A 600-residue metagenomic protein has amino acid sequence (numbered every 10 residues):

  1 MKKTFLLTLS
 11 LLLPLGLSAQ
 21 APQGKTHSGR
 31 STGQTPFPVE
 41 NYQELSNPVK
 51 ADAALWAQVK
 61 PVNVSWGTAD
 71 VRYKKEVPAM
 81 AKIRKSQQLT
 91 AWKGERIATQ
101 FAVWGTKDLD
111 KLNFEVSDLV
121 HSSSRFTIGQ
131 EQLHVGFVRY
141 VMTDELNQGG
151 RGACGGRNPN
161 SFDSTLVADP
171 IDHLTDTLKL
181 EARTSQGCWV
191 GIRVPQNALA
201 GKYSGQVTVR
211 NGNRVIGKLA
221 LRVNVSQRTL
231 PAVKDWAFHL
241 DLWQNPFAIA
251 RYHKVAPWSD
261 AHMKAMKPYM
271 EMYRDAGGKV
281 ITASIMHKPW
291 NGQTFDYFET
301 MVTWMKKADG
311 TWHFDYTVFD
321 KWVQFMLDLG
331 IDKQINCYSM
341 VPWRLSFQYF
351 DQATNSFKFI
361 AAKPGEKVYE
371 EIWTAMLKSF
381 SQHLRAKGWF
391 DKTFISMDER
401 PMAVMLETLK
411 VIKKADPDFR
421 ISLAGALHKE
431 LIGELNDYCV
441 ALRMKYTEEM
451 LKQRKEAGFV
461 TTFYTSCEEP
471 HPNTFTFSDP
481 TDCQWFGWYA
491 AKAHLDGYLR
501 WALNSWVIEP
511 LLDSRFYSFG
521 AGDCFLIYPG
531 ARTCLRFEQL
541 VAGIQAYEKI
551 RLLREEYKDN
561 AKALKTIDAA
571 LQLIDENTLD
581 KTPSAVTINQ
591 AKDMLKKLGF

Functional and structural regions predicted by a protein language model:
M1-T26: Bacterial Sec-dependent N-terminal signal peptides
A19-N291, F390, K581-F600: Mature N-terminal, pre-catalytic/accessory segment of carbohydrate-active enzymes
K93, K264-A265, T317-V318, A403-V404 (+2 more regions): Short, glycine/acidic-rich beta->alpha junctions
D163, L174, T184, R193 (+4 more regions): Aromatic-lined carbohydrate-binding surfaces of glycoside hydrolases
N336, R420-S422, T462: Structural detector of well-ordered beta-strand residues that form the stable sheet scaffold of enzyme domains
S346-Y349, F357, A361-Y369, W373-L427 (+2 more regions): Catalytic domains of carbohydrate-active enzymes that cleave complex glycans
F419-K445: Aromatic- and acid-rich polysaccharide-binding/catalytic face of secreted or lumenal carbohydrate-active enzymes
D437-F519: Catalytic-core region of carbohydrate-active enzymes that cleave or remodel glycosidic bonds
